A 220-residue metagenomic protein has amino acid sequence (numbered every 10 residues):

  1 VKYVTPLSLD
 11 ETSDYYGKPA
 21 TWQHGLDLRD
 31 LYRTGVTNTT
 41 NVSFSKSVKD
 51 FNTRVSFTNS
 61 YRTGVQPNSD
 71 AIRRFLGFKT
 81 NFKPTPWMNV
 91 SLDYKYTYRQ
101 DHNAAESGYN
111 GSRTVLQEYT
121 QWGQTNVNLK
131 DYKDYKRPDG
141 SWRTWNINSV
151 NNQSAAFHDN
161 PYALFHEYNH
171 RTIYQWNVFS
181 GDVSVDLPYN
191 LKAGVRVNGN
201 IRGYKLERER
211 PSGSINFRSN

Functional and structural regions predicted by a protein language model:
V1-L7, T97-N151, R208-R210, N216-S219: A surface-exposed, glycine/aromatic-enriched loop/edge motif typical of exported proteins
V1-N68, A105-G108, K136-N152, L164-H170 (+1 more regions): Residues embedded in well-ordered regular secondary structure
K2, K18, K46-K49, K79 (+5 more regions): Context-gated lysine
R29-A104, V115, W122, W176-S180: Transmembrane beta-barrel wall of Gram-negative outer-membrane proteins
V65-F75, K95-G108, Y168-N177, D182-N220: Small-side-chain secondary-structure face that scaffolds active or pore-lining regions
